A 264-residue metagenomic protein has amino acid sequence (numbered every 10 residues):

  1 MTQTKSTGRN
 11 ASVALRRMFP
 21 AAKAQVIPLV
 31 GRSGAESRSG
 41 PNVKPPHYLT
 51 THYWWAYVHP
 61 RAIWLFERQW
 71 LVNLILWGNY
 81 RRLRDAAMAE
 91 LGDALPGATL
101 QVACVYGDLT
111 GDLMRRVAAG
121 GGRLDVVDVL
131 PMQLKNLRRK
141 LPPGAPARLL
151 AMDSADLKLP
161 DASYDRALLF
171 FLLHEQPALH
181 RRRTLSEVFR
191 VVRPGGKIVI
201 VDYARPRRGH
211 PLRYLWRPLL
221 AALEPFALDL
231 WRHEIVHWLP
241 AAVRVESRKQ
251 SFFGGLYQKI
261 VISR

Functional and structural regions predicted by a protein language model:
T2-R68: N-terminal, positively charged/glycine-rich alpha-helical extensions of SAM-dependent methyltransferases
W55-V58, Q69-A86: Conserved SAM-binding loop and adjacent beta-strand
W77-P96, D112: Conserved alpha-helix/loop element of class I SAM-dependent methyltransferases that forms part of the SAM/SAH-binding
A98-D156: Class I SAM-dependent methyltransferase SAM/SAH-binding core
G120, V192-K197: Short glycine-dipeptide loop
A155-A167: A short acidic, Gly/Pro-enriched loop at the edge of an enzyme's catalytic core that lines a small-molecule cofactor
R182, V199-K259: C-terminal alpha-helical "lid/dimerization" subdomain adjacent to the S-adenosyl-L-methionine
R182-P194: A short glycine-rich, Lys/Arg-flanked "PGG" loop and its adjoining helix->strand segment in the class I
